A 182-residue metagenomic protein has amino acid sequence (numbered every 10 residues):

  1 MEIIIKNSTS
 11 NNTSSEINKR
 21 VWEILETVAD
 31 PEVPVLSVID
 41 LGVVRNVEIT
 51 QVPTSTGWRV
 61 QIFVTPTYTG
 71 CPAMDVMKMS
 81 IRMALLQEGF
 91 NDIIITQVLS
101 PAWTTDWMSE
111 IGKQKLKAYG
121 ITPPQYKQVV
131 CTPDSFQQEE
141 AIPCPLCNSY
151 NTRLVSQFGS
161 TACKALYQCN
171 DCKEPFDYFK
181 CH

Functional and structural regions predicted by a protein language model:
M1-H182: Domain-level signature for proteins that mediate thiol-based redox and metal-cofactor handling
